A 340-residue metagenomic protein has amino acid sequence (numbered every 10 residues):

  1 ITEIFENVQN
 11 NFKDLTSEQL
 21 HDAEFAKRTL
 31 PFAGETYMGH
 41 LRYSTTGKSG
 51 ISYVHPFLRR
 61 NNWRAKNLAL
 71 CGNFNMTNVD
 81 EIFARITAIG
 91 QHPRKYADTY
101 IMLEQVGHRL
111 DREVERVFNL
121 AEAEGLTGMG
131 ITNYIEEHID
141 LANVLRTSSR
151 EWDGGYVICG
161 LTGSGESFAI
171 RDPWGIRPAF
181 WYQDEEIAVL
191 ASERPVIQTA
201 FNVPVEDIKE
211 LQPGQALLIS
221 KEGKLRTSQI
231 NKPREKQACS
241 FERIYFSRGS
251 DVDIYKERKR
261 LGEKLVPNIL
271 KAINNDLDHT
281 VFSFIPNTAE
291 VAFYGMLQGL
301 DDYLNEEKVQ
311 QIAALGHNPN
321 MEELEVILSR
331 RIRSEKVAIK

Functional and structural regions predicted by a protein language model:
I1-Q212, L218-V281, I285-P286, A313 (+1 more regions): Conserved short alpha-helical segments that host acidic/polar catalytic motifs at enzyme active sites
K48, Q298-K340: Short, glycine/charge-rich flexible loops or terminal/linker lids adjacent to PRPP-binding catalytic cores
F282, A289-M296, S334: Extended, hydrophobic alpha-helical segments in both membrane/secreted and soluble proteins
